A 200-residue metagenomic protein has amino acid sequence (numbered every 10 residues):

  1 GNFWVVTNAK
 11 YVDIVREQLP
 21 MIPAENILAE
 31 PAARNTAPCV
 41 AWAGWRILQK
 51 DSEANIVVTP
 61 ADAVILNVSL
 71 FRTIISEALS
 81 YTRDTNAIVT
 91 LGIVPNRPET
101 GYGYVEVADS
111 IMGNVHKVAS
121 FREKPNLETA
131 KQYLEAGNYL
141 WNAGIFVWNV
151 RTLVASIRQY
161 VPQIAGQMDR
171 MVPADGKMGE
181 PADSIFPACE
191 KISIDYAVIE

Functional and structural regions predicted by a protein language model:
G1, P23-A24, D51-A54, D84-I88 (+3 more regions): Short coil/turn connectors at secondary-structure junctions
G1-V58, L66-R72, S76: Conserved N-terminal catalytic core of the sugar/cofactor nucleotidyltransferase
V6, V57-P60, T90-V94, R122 (+1 more regions): Short beta-strand segments
A33-P38, R97-E99, L127-T129: A short acidic, often aromatic-flanked loop/helix-cap motif at beta-alpha or helix-coil junctions that lines enzyme
T59, A87-V89, P98-G101, L140-W141 (+1 more regions): Short, basic and Ser/Thr-rich N-terminal targeting/leader segments
V64-T100, E106: Conserved donor-nucleotide/metal-binding helix-loop-beta segment in metal-dependent transferases, i.e., the alpha-helix
Y102, E106-E200: Catalytic core of tubulin tyrosine ligase-like
